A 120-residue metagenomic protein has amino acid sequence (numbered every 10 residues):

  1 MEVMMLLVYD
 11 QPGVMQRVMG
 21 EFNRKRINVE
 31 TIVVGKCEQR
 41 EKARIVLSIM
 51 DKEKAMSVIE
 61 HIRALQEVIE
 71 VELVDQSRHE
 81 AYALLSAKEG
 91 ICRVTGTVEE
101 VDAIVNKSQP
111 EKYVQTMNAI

Functional and structural regions predicted by a protein language model:
M1-V3, L7-K42, M50-I120: Long, contiguous binding/interaction regions
